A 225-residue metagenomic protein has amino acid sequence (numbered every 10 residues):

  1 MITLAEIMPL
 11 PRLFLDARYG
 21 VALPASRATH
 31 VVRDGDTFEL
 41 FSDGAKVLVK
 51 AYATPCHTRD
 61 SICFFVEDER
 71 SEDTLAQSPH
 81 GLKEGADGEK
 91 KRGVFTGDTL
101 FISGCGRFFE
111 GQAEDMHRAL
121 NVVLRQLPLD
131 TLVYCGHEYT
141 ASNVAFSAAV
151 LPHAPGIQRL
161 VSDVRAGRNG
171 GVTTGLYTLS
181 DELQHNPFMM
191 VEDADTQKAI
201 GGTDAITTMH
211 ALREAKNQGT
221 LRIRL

Functional and structural regions predicted by a protein language model:
M1, T58, T178: Residue-level signal for threonine
M1-E6, R12, R18: Active-site metal-binding motif and surrounding structural segment of the metallo-beta-lactamase
L23-L151: Catalytic core of the metallo-beta-lactamase
R118-L132, Y139-L225: Accessory terminal helices/loops
